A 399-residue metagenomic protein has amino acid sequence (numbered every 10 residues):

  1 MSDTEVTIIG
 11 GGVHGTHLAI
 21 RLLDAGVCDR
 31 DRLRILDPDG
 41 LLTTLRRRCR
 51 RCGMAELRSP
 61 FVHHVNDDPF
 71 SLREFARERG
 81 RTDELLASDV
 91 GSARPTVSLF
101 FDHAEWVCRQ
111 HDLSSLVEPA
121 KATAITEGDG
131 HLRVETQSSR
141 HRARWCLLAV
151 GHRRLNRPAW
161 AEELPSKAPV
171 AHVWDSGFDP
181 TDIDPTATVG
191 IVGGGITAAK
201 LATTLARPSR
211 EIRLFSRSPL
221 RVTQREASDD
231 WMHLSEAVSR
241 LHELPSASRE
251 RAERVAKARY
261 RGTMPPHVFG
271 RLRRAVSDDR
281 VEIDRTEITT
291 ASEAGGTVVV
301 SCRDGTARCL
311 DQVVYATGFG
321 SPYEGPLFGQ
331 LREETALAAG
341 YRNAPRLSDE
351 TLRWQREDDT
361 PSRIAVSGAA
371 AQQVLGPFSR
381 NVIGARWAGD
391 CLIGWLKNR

Functional and structural regions predicted by a protein language model:
T4-L33, G190-P208: N-terminal Rossmann-like FAD-binding beta1-loop-alpha1 element of flavoenzymes
I9, H141-R153, G190-V192, C309-G320: Short hydrophobic core segments
L36-F101, F215-T263: Glycine-rich active-site loop/strand segments that organize a redox cofactor
L99, D112, V150-P208, I212-L214 (+1 more regions): Glycine-rich dinucleotide-binding loop and its adjacent helix/turn
E118-H131, D284-G296: A conserved short coil-to-beta-strand element within the FAD-binding core of flavoproteins
A171-D179, F319-Q372: FAD-site-proximal beta/loop scaffold in flavoenzymes
S209-Y315: A Rossmann-like FAD-binding core segment of flavoenzymes
I364-N398: A conserved FAD-binding loop/helix module that cradles the flavin
